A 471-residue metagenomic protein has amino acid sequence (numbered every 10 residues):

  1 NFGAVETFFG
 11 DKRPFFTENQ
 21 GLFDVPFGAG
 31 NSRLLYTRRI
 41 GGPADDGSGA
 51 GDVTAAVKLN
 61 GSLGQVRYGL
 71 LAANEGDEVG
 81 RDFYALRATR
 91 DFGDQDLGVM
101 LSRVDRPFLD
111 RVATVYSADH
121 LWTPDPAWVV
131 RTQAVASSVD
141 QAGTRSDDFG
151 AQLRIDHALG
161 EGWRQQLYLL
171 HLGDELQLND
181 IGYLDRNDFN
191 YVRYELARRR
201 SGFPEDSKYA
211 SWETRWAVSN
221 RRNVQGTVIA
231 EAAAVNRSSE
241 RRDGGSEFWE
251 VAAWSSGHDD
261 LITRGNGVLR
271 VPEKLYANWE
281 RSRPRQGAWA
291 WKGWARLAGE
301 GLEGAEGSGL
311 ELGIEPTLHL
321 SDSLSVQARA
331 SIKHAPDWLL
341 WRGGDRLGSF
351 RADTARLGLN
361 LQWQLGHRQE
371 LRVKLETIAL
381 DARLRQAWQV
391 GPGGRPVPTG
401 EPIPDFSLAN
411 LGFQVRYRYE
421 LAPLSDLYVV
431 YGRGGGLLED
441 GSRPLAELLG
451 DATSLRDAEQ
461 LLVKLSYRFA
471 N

Functional and structural regions predicted by a protein language model:
N1-W212, A217-N220, V251-D259, R296: Outer-membrane beta-barrel channel domains
V135-D140, T144-N471: Exposed, low-structure sequence patches enriched in small/polar residues
